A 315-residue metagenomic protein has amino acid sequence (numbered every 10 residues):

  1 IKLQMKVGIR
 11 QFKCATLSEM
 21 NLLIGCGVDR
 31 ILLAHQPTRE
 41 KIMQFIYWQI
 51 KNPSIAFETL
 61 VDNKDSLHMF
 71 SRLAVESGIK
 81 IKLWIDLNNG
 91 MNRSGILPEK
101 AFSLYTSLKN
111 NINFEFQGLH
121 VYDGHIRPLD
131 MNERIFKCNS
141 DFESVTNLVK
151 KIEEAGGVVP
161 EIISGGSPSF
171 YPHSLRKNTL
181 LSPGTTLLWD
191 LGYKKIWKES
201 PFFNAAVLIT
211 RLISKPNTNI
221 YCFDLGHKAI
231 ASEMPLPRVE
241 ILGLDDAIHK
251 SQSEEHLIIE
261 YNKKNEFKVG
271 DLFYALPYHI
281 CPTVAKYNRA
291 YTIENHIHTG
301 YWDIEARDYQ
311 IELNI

Functional and structural regions predicted by a protein language model:
I1-R127: Active-site-proximal beta-alpha core segment in soluble small-molecule metabolic enzymes
L22-C26, E76, Y171-N178, K268: Short loop/helix-cap segments at secondary-structure boundaries that form the rim of catalytic
I50, R72-I79, T106-N113, V121 (+4 more regions): Generic secondary-structure signature for well-ordered alpha-helical cores
K82, N88-S200: Active-site loop/helix belt of alpha/beta enzymes
D141, P201-F203, A247-S251: Short Gly/Pro-enriched turn/cap motifs at secondary-structure boundaries
P168-D245: Active-site loop ensemble at the mouth of alpha/beta enzyme cores that anchors a bound cofactor
P216-I315: C-terminal accessory subdomain/extension
